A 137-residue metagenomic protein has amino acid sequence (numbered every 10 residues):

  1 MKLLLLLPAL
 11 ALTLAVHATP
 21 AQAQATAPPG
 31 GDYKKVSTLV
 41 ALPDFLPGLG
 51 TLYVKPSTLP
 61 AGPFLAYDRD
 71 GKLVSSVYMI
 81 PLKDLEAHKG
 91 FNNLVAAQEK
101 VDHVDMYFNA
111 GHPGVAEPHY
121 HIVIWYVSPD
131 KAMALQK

Functional and structural regions predicted by a protein language model:
M1-L4: Positively charged n-region of N-terminal signal peptides that target proteins for export
T13-P20: C-terminal segment of classical bacterial N-terminal signal peptides
Q22-K137: Metal-centered catalytic cores of metalloenzymes
